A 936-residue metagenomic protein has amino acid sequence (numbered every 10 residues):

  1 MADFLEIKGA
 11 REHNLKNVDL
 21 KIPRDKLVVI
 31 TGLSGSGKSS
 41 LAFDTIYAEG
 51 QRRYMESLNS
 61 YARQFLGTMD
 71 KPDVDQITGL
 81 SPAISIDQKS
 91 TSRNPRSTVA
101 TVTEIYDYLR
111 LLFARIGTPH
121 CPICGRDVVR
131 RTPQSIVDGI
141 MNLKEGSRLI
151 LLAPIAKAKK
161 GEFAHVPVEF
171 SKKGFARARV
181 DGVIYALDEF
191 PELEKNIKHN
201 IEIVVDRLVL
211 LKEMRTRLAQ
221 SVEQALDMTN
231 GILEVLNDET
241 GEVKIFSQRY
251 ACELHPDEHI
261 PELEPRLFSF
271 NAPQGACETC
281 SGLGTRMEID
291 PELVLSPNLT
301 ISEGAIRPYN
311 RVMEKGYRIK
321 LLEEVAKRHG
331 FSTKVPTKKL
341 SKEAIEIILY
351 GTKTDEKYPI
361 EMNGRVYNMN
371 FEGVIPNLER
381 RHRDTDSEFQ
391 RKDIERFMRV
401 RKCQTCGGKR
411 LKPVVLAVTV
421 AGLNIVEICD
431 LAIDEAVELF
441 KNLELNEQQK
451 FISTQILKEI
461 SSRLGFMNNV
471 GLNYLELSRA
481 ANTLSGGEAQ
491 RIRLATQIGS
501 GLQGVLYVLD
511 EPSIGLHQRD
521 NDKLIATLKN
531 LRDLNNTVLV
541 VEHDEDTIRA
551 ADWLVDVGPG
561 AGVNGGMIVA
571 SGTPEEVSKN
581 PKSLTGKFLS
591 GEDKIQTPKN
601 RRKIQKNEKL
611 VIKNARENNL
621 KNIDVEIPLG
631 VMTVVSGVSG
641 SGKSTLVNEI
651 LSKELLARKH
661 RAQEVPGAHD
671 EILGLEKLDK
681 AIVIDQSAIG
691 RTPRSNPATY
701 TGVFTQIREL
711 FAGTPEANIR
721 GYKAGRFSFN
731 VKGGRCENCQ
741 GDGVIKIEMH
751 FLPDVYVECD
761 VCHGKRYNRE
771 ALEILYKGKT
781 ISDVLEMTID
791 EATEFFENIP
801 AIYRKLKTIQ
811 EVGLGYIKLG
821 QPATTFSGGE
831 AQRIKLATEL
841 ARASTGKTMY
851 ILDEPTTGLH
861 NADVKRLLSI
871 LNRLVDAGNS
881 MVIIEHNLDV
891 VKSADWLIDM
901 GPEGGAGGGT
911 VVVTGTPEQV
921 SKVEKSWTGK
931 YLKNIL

Functional and structural regions predicted by a protein language model:
M1-L936: Conserved phosphate-binding elements of NTP-dependent enzyme cores
